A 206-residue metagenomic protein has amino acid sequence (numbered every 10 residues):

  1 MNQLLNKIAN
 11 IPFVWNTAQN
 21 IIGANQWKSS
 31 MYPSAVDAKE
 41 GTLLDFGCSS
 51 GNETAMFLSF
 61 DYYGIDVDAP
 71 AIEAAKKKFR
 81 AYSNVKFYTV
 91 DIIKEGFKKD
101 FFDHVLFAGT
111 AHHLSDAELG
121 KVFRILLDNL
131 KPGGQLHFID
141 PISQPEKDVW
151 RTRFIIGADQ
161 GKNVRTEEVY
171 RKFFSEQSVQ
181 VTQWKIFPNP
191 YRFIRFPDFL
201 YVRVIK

Functional and structural regions predicted by a protein language model:
M1-L43, C48-G96, L114-G120, H137-K206: Class I (Rossmann-like) S-adenosyl-L-methionine-dependent methyltransferase catalytic domain, capturing the SAM-binding
E40, F102-D103: Local beta-strand N-terminus motif with an aromatic residue
L106: A conserved beta-strand element that flanks and buttresses the S-adenosyl-L-methionine
G109-H113: Short catalytic micro-motifs in class I SAM-dependent methyltransferases
G120-P132: A short glycine-rich, Lys/Arg-flanked "PGG" loop and its adjoining helix->strand segment in the class I
